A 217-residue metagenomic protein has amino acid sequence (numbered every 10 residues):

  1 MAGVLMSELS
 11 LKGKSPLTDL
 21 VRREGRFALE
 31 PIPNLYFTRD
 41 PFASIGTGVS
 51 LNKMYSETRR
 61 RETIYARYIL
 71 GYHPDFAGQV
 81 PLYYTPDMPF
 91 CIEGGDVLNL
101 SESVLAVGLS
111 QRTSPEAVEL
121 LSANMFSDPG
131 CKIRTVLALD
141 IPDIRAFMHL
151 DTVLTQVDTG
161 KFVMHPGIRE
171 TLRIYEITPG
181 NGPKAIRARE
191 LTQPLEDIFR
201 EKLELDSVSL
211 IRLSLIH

Functional and structural regions predicted by a protein language model:
M1-I216: The feature marks the mature, well-folded catalytic cores of soluble enzymes
